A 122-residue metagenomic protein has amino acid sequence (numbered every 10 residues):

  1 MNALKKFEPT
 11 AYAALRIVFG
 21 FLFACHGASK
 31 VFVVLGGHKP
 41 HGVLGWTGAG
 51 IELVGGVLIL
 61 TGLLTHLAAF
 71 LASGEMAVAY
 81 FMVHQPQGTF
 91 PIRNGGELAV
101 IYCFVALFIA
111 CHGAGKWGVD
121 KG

Functional and structural regions predicted by a protein language model:
M1-F32, K39, G45-G50, V54 (+1 more regions): Extended, low-polarity transmembrane helix blocks
